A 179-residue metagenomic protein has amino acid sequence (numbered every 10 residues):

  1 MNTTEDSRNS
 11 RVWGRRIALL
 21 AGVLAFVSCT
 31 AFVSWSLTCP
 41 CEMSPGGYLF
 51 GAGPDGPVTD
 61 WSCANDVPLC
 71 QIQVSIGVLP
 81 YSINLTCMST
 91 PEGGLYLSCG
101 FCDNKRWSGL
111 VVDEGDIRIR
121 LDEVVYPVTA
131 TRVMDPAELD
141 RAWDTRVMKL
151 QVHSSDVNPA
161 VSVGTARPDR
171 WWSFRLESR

Functional and structural regions predicted by a protein language model:
M1-G14: N-terminal Lys/Arg-rich, disordered targeting/topogenic segments
D6, S28, P54, G100 (+1 more regions): Intrinsically disordered, low-complexity regions enriched in Ser/Pro/Gly/Gln/His and often acidic
R16-W35: Hydrophobic membrane-insertion alpha-helices, especially the h-region of bacterial N-terminal signal peptides
A25, L97, V161-S162: Alpha-helical interaction segments
V33-Y81: Short, conserved active-site entrance elements at the starts or edges of catalytic domains
L49-A52, N65-V67, S75, L97-C99 (+2 more regions): A short linear-motif detector with a strong N-terminal bias
D66-C102, P127-T131: Short beta-strand segments
C102-R179: Short, structured beta-strand-loop surface elements
